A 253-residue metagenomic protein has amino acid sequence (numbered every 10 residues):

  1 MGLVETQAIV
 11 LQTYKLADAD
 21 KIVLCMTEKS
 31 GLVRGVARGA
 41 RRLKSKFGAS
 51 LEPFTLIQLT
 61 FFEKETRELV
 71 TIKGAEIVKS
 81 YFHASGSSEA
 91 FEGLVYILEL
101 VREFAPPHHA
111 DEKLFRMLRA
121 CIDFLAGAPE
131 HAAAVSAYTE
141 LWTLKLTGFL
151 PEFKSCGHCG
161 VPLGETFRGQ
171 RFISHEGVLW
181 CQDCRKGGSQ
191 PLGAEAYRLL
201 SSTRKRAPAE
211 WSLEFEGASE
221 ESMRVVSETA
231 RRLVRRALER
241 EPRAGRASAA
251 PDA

Functional and structural regions predicted by a protein language model:
M1-A253: Non-catalytic alpha-helical scaffolds and adjoining flexible linkers that form interface surfaces for assembly
